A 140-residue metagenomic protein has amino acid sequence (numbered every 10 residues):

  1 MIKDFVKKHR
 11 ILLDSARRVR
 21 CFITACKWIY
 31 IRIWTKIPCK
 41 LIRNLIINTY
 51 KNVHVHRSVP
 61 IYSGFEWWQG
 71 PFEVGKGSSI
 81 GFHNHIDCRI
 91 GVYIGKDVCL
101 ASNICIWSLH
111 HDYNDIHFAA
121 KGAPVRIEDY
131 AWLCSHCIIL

Functional and structural regions predicted by a protein language model:
M1-N52, D97, Y130: Terminal amphipathic alpha-helical/low-complexity segments used for targeting or macromolecular assembly
H56-R57, Y62-S63, Q69, G75-K76 (+9 more regions): Left-handed beta-helix
H111: Histidine-centered divalent metal-coordination motifs
N114-I116: A short acidic, helix-capping loop that chelates divalent metal ions and anchors anionic groups
F118-A120: Extended, positively charged loop/linker patches that create polyanion-binding surfaces
